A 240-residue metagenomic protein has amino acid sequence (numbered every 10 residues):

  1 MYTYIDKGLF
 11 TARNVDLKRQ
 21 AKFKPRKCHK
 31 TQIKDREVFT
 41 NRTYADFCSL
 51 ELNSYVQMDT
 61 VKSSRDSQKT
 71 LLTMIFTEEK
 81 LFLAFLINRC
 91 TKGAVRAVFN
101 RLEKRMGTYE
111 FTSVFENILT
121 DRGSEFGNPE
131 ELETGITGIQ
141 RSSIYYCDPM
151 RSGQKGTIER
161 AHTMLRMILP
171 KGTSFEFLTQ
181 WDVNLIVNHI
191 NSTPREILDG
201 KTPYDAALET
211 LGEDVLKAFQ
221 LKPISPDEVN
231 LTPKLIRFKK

Functional and structural regions predicted by a protein language model:
Y2-S174, L178-T179, L185-H189, T193-R195 (+1 more regions): Secondary-structure boundary/capping micro-motif
